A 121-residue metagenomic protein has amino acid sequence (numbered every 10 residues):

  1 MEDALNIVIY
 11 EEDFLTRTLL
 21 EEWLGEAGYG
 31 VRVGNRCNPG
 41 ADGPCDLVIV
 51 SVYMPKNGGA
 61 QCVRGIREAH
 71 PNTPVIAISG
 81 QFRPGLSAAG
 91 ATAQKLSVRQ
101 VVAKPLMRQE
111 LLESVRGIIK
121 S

Functional and structural regions predicted by a protein language model:
E12-V33: Two-component/phosphorelay signaling modules centered on CheY-like receiver
L19, A103-V115: C-terminal output helix
G30-L47: Acidic, metal-coordinating helix/loop segments flanking the phosphotransfer/catalytic sites of two-component signaling
V33, K56-N57, P105: Residue-level signal for the "D+5" position in two-component response regulator receiver
C45, V50-A69, S87-A88: Conserved phosphotransfer microenvironments
Q61, F82-Q100: Alpha4 helix (beta4-alpha4-beta5 surface) of REC/receiver domains from two-component response regulators
N72-G85, V102: A short, hydrophobic beta-strand element within the central beta-sheet of small alpha/beta folds
R116-S121: The C-terminal output helix
